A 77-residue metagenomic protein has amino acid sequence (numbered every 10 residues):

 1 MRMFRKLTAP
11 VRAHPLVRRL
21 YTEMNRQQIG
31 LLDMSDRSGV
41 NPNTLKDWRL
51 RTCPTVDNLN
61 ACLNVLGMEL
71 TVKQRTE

Functional and structural regions predicted by a protein language model:
M1-I29, K73: A short, Lys/Arg-rich alpha-helix, primarily the initiator
M24, S35, L63: The alpha-helix within a helix-turn-helix
Q28-K46: Short alpha-helical DNA-recognition segment
G30, T55-N58: Residues that mark the N-terminal boundary/hinge immediately upstream of a DNA-recognition element
R49: DNA major-groove recognition helix of helix-turn-helix
D57-K73: DNA major-groove recognition helix of helix-turn-helix/homeodomain DNA-binding modules
